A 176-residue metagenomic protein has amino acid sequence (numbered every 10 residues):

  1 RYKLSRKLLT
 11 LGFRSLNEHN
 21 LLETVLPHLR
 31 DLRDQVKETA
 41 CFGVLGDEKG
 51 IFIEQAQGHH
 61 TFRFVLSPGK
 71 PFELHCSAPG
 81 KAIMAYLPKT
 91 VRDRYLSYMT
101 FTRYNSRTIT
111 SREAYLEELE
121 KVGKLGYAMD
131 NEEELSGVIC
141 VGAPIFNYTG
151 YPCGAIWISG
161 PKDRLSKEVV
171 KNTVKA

Functional and structural regions predicted by a protein language model:
R1-E18, L22-E23: N-terminal helix-turn-helix
Y2, G50-I51: Hydrophobic residues embedded in beta-strands of well-ordered beta-sheets
R6, G46, G154: A cytosolic small-molecule/anion-sensing beta-strand core signal
L29-K37, C41: Short regulatory alpha-helical segment in sensory/regulatory domains of signaling proteins that mediates
F42-D47, A56: Short hydrophobic alpha-helical segments used for membrane anchoring or interfacial signaling
T61-E134: Short, solvent-exposed recognition segments
T110-A176: Extended hydrophobic
